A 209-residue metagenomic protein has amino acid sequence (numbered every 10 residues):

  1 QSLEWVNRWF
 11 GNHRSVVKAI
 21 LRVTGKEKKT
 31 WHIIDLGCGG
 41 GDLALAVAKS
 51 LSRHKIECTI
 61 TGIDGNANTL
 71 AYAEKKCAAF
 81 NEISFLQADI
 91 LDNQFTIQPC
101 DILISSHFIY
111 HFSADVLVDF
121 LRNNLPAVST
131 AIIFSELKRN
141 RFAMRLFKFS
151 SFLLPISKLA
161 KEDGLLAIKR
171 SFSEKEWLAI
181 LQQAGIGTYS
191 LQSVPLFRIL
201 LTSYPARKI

Functional and structural regions predicted by a protein language model:
Q1-K18, V23: Class I SAM-dependent methyltransferase Rossmann-like catalytic core, especially the SAM/SAH-binding loop
I34, G40-D42, V47-D92: Class I SAM-dependent methyltransferase SAM/SAH-binding core
I104: A conserved beta-strand element that flanks and buttresses the S-adenosyl-L-methionine
F108: Hydrophobic adenine-recognition pocket in adenosine-nucleotide-binding enzymes
F112-N124: A short, conserved alpha-helix within the catalytic core of class I
V128-L137: Conserved beta-strand signature within the Rossmann-like core of class I S-adenosyl-L-methionine
L137-L181: C-terminal alpha-helical "lid/dimerization" subdomain adjacent to the S-adenosyl-L-methionine
E174-Y204: Conserved Class I S-adenosyl-L-methionine
